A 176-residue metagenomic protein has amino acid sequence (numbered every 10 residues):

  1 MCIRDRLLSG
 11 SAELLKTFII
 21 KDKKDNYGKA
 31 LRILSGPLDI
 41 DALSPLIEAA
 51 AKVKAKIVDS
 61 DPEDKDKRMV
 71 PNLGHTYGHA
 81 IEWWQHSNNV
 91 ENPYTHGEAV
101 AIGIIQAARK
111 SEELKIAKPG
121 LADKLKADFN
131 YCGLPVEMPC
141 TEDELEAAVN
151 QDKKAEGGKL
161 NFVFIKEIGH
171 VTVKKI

Functional and structural regions predicted by a protein language model:
R4-P71: Carboxylate- and glycine-rich phosphate/diphosphate-binding segment that chelates Mg2+/Mn2+
A12-K16, I116-I176: C-terminal charged capping/lid subdomain of soluble metabolic enzymes
E13, W83, I105-E113: Short glycine/serine- and small hydrophobic-enriched flexible loop segments
S60-P62, Q85, K174: Catalytic, metal-anchored helix/loop core of enzyme active sites in primary metabolism
L73, Y77-I81: Active-site His/Glu-centered metal-binding helix of metallohydrolases
H75, I104, I168: Residue-level signal for inorganic ion chemistry
Q85-G97, E113-P119: Phosphate-handling active-site elements
E98-Q106: Small-residue-rich helix-loop
